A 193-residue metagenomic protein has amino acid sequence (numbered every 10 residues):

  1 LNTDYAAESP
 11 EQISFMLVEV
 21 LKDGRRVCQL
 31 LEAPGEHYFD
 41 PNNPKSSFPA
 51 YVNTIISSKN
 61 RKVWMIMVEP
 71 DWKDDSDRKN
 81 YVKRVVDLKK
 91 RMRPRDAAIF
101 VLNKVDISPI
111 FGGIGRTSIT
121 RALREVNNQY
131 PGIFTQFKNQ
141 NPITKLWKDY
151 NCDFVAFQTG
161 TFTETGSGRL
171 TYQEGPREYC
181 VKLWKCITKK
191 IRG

Functional and structural regions predicted by a protein language model:
L1-A7: N-terminal phosphate/diphosphate-binding loop that engages ATP/GTP or pyrophosphate donors across diverse enzyme folds
E8-R61, D71-R84: Switch II of P-loop NTPase G domains
A50-P70, S76-G193: Conserved GTP-binding G-domain of TRAFAC-class P-loop NTPases and closely related GTPase folds
